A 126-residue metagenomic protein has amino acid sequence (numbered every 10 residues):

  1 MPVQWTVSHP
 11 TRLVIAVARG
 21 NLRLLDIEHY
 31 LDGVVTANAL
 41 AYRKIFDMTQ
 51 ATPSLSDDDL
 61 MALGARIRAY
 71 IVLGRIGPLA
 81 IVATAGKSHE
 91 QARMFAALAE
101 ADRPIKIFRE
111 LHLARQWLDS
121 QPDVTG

Functional and structural regions predicted by a protein language model:
M1-G126: Amphipathic, Lys/Arg-enriched alpha-helical "gate/interface" segment within cytosolic domains that mediates
